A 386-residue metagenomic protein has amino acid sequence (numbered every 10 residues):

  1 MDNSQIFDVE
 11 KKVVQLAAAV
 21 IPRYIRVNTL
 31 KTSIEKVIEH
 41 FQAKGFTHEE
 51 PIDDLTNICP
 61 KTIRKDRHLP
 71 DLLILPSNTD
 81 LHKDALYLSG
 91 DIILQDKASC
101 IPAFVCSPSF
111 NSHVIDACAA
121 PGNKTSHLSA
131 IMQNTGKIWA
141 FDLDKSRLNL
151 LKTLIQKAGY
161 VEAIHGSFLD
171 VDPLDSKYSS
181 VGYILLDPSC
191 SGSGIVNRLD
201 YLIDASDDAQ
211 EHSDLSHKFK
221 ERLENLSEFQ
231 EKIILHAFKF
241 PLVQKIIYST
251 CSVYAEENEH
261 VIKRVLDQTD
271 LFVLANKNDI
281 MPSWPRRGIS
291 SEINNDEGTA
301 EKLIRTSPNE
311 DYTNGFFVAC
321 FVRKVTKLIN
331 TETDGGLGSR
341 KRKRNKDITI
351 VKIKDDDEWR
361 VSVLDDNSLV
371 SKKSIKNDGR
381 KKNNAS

Functional and structural regions predicted by a protein language model:
M1-S386: S-adenosylmethionine
